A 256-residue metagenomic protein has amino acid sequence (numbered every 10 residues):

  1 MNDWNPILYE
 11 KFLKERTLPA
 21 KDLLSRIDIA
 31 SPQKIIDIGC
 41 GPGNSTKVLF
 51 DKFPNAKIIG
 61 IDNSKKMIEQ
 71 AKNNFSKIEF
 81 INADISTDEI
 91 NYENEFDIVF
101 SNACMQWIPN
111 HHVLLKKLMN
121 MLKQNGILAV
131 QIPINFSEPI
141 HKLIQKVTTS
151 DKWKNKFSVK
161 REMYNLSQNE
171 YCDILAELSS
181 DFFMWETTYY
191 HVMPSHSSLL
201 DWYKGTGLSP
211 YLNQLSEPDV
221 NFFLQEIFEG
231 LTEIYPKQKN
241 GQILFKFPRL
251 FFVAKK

Functional and structural regions predicted by a protein language model:
M1-Q33, N44-V48, M67-Q70, N74: Conserved class I S-adenosyl-L-methionine
K34, G126-I127: Short glycine-centered segments of the SAM/dcSAM-binding site in methyltransferase folds
K34-E89, V113: Class I SAM-dependent methyltransferase SAM/SAH-binding core
P42-N44, K160-K256: Conserved Class I S-adenosyl-L-methionine
I90-V99: A short acidic, Gly/Pro-enriched loop at the edge of an enzyme's catalytic core that lines a small-molecule cofactor
I98-H111, I134: A short SAM/SAH-binding and catalytic strip from SAM-dependent methyltransferases
I108-P109, L122-Q124: Helix-to-beta-strand junctions that scaffold the AdoMet/dcAdoMet cofactor pocket in Class I SAM-dependent enzymes
H112, M119, I127-P194: Conserved catalytic/acceptor-binding region of the Class I
